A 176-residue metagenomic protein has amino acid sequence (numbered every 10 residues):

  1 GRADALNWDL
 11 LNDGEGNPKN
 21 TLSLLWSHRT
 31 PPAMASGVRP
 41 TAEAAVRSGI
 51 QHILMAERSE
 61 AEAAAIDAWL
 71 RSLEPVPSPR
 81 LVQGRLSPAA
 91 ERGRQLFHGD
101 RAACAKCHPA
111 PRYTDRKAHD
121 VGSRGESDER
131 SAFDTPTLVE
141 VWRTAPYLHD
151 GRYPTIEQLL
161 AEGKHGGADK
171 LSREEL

Functional and structural regions predicted by a protein language model:
G1-L176: Periplasmic c-type cytochrome electron-transfer domains
